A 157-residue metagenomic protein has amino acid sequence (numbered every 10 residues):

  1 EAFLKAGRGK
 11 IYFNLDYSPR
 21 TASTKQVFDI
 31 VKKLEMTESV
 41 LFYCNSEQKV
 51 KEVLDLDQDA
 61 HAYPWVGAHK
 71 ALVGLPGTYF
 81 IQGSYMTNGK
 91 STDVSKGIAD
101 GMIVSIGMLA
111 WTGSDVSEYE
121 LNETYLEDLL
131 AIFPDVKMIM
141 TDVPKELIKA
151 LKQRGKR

Functional and structural regions predicted by a protein language model:
E1-H61, D100, L109-A110: Metal-dependent phosphodiesterase/phospholipase catalytic core, i.e., the His/Asp/Glu-rich active-site region
A2, K51, H69-K70, D93: Intrinsically disordered, low-complexity boundary segments flanking structured domains
P19-A22, N45-Q48, V66-H69, Y85-G89: Short beta->alpha connector loops
S23, V50-E52, A71-L72, L147-K149: Short, charged/polar "capping" segments at the starts of alpha-helices and the immediately preceding loops
W65-V66, L72-R157: C-terminal active-site rim and adjoining tail of enzyme catalytic domains
